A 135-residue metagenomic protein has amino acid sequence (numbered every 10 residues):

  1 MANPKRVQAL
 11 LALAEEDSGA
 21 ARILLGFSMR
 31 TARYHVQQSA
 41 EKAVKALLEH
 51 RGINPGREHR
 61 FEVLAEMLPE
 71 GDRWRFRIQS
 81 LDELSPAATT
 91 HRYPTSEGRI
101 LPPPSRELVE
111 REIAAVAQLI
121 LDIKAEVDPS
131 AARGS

Functional and structural regions predicted by a protein language model:
M1-S135: Terminal alpha-helical segments
